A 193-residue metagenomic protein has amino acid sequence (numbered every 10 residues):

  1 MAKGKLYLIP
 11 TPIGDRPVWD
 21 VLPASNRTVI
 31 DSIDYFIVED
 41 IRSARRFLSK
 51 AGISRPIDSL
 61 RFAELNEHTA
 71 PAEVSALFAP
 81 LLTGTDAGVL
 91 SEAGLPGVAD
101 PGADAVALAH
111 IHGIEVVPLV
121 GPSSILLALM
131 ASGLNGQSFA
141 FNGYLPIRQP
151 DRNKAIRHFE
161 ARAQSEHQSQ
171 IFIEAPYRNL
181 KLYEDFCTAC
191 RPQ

Functional and structural regions predicted by a protein language model:
M1-L65: Glycine-rich, flexible N-terminal cofactor/catalytic loop recognition
A2-R16, D20, V29, S123 (+1 more regions): Beta-strand/loop-alpha-helix module characteristic of Rossmann-like adenine-cofactor folds
I30-F36, G113-V117, S169-Q170: Short active-site oxyanion
V38, G88-P96, S169-E174: Acidic beta-strand-to-loop metal/phosphate-binding motif
R42-A44, G94-L95, S124, R178: Alpha-helix capping/helix-boundary segments
A63-A70, L145-Q149: Conserved helicase motor
H68-F78: Glycine-rich, highly charged phosphate/nucleotide-binding loops
L82-A140: Short glycine-cluster motifs
